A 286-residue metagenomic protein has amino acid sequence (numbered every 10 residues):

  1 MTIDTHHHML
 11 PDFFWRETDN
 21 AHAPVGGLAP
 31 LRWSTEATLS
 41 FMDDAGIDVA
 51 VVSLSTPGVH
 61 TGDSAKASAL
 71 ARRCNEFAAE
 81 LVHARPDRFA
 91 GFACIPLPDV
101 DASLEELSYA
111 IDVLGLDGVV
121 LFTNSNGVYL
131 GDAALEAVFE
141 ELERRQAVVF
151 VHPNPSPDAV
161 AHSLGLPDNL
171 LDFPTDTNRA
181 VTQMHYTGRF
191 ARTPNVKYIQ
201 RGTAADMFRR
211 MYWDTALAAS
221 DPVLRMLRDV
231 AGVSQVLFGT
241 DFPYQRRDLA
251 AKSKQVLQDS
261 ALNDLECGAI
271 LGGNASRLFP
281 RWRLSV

Functional and structural regions predicted by a protein language model:
M1-T5, L10-V49, E76-A84, E105-Y109 (+4 more regions): Mid-to-C-terminal alpha-helical segments outside catalytic/metal-binding sites
I3-H7, A50-V52, A90-A93, V119-L121 (+4 more regions): Hydrophobic faces of well-ordered beta-strands that scaffold small-molecule active sites in alpha/beta enzyme cores
H7-M9, L97, P153-P157, F242-Q245: Short glycine-enriched loops at secondary-structure junctions
H8-W33, D63, S68, S156-T177 (+1 more regions): Active-site gating loops and adjacent loop-to-helix segments of metal-dependent hydrolytic enzymes
D44, V113, F190-R192, A205 (+1 more regions): Alpha-helix termination/capping residues and helix-transition junctions
D48, S53-T187, S285: Active-site gating/metal-coordination segments in enzymes
N178-R179, A216-S220: A general structural motif
G188-Y198: Short, intrinsically disordered, charge-balanced linker/junction segments flanking boundaries in proteins
